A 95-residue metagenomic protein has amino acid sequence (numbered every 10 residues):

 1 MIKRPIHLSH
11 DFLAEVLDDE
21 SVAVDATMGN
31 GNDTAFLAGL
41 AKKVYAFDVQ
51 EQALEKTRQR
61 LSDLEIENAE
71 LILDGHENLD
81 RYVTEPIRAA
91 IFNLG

Functional and structural regions predicted by a protein language model:
M1-V22: S-adenosyl-L-methionine
D25: Class I SAM-dependent methyltransferase core
N30-K42: Conserved SAM-binding loop of SAM-dependent methyltransferases across substrates and taxa, primarily the Class I
K43-D48: Conserved SAM-binding motif I beta-strand of class I
E51-Q52: Helix N-cap at the beta1-alpha1 junction of Rossmann-like dinucleotide-binding domains, i.e., the first residues
E55-R88: S-adenosyl-L-methionine
I87-G95: A short SAM/SAH-binding and catalytic strip from SAM-dependent methyltransferases
